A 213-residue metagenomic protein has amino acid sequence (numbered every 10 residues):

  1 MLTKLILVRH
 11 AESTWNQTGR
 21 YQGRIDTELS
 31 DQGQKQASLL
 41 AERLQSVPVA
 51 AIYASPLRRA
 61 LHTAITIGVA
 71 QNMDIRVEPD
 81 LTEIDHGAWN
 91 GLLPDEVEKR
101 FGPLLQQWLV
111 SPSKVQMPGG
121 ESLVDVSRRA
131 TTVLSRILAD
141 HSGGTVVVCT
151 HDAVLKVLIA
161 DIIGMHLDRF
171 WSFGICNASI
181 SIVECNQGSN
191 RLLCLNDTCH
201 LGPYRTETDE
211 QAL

Functional and structural regions predicted by a protein language model:
M1-K4, M73, I84-K99, A139 (+2 more regions): Acidic, low-complexity terminal tails and accessory targeting/binding regions of phosphate-metabolizing enzymes
I6, E12-T66, Q116-T131: Loop-to-helix element that buttresses phosphate recognition and phosphoryl-transfer chemistry
S13, V154-L155: Short active-site segment of divalent metal-dependent hydrolases/proteases that encodes the spacing between
S38-Q106: Phosphate-coordination/substrate-recognition cap region in phosphate-metabolizing enzymes
T66, V157, D161: Active-site signature of alpha/beta-hydrolase-fold catalytic machinery across serine- and Asp/Cys-nucleophile hydrolases
Q107-V110, Q116: A charged, well-structured terminal subsegment
H151: Short basic (Lys/Arg) and small-residue
